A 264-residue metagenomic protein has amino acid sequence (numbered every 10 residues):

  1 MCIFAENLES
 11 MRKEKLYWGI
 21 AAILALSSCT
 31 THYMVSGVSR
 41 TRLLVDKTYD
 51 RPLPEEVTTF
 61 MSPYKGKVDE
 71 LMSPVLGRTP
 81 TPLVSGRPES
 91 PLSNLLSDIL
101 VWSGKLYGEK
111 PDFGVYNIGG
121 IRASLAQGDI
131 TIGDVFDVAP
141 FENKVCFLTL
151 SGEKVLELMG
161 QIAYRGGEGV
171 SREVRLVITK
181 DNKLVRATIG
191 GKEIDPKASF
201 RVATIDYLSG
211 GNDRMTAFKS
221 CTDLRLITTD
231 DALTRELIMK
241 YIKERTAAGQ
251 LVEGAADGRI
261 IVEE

Functional and structural regions predicted by a protein language model:
M1-C2, K15: Short non-domain terminal segments
I3-N7: Short, positively charged and aromatic/hydrophobic N-terminal segments
E9-W18: Bacterial N-terminal signal peptides that target proteins for export
K13-E14, S62, A187, L226: Hydrophobic transmembrane signal anchors and adjacent membrane-proximal interface regions, especially in viral
I20-I23: Hydrophobic helical h-region of N-terminal Sec-dependent signal peptides in bacterial secretory/periplasmic proteins
L26-S28: C-terminal motif of bacterial Sec signal peptides marking the signal peptidase cleavage site
T31-D46, L95-S97, V101-S103, E109-G114 (+1 more regions): Feature captures C-terminal
R42-S124: Hard-cation-handling environments
